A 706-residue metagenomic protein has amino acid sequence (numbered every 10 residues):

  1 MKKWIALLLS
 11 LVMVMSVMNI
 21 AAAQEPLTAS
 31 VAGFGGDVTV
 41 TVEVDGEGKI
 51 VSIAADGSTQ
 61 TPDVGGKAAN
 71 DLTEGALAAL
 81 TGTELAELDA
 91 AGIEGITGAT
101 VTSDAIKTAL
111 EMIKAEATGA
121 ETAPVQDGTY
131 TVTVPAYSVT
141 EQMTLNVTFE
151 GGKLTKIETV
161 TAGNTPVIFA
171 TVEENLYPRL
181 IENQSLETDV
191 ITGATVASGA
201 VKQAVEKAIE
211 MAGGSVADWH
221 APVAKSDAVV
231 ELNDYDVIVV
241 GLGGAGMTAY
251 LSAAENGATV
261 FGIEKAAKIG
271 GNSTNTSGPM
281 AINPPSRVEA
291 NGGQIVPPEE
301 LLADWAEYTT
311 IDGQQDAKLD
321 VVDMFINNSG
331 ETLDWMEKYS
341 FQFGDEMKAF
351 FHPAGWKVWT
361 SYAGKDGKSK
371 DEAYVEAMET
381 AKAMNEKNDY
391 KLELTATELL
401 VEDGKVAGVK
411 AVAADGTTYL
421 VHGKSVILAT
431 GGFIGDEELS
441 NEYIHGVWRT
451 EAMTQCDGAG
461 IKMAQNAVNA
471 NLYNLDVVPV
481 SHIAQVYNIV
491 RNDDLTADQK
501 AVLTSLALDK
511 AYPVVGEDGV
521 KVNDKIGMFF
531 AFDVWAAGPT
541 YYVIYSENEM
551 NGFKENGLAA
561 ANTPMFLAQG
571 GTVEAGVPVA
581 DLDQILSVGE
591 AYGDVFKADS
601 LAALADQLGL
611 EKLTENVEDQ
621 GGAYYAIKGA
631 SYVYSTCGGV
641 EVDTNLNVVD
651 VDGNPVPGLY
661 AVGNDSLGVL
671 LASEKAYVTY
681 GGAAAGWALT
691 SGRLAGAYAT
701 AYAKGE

Functional and structural regions predicted by a protein language model:
V14-Q24: Sec-dependent signal peptide cleavage junction
E25-V223: Active-site- and interface-proximal helix/loop "cap" or "latch" segments in soluble metabolic and energy-transducing
S226-A245, F261: Beta1/beta-strand and adjacent pyrophosphate-binding region of the FAD-binding site in flavoprotein oxidoreductases
E255-N275: Glycine-rich FAD pyrophosphate-binding loop
D323-T417, E437-E438, N616-Q620: Conserved redox-cofactor binding core of oxidoreductases
E398, S600, Q607-S673: A glycine-rich dinucleotide-binding beta-alpha-beta segment and adjacent secondary-structure elements that constitute
A414-T417, V421-N488, A685-L689, L694: Glycine-rich loop(s) and the adjacent beta-strand/alpha-helix scaffold that form part
I461, A470-A603, Q607: An anion/pyrophosphate-binding glycine-rich loop and adjacent beta-alpha core in soluble alpha-beta enzymes
